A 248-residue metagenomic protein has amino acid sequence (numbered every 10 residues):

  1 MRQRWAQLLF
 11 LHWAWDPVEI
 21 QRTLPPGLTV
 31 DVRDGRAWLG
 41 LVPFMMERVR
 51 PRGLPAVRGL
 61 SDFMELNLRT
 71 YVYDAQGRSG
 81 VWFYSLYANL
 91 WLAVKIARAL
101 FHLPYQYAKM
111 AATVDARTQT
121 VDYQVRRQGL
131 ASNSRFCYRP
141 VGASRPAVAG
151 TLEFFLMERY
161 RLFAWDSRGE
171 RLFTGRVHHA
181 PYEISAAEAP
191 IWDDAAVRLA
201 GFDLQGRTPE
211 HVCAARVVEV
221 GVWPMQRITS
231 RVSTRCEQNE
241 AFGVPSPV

Functional and structural regions predicted by a protein language model:
M1-P51, S185, I191-L199, G206-R207 (+2 more regions): N-terminal domain-onset segments
M1-W5, H12, D31, L54-A56 (+3 more regions): Generic ordered-secondary-structure signal
R36, F63-N67: Short connector loops at helix/strand junctions that flank enzyme active sites, especially segments positioning acidic
R50-P55, R78: N-terminal intrinsically disordered, cationic/polar leader segments that include organellar targeting peptides
V57-S61: Short, solvent-exposed beta-strand/turn "edge" segments of beta-rich domains on protein surfaces
N67-E237, G243: Internal, well-folded beta-alpha domain core
P245-V248: Short polybasic linear motifs
